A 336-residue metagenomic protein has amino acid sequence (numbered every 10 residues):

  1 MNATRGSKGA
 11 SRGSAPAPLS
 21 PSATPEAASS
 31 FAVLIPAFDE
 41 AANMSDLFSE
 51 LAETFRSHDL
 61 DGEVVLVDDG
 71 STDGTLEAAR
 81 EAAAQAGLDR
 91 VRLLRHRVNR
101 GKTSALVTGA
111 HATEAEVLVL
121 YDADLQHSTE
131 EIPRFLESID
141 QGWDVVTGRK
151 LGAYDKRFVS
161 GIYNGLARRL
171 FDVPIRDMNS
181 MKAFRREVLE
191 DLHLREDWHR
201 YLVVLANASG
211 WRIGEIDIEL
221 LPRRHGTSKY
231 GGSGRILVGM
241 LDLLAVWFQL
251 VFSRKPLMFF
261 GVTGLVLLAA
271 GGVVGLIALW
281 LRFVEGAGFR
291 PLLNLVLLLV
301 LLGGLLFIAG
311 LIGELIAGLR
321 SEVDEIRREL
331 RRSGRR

Functional and structural regions predicted by a protein language model:
N2-Y154, H193, I216, R328-R336: Structured catalytic core of nucleotide-sugar glycosyltransferases
S29, E63-V64, I175-R176, L244 (+2 more regions): Short hydrophobic "helix-edge" motifs at membrane interfaces and signal-peptide entry regions
P36, H96-V98, Q141, K182 (+3 more regions): Short conserved micro-motifs on helix faces and helix-strand junctions that flank and scaffold key functional residues
F48, L241, V323: Short amphipathic alpha-helical/adjacent loop interface patches that line ligand and macromolecule-binding sites
G101-T113, Q126, E130, G152-G275 (+2 more regions): Conserved catalytic loops of nucleotide-sugar-dependent glycosyltransferases that act on lipid-linked
S138, G165, L243, L311-G318: Generic recognition of well-ordered alpha-helical segments
S253-R336: Membrane-embedded multi-pass helical conduit in multi-pass membrane proteins, especially envelope-biosynthetic
